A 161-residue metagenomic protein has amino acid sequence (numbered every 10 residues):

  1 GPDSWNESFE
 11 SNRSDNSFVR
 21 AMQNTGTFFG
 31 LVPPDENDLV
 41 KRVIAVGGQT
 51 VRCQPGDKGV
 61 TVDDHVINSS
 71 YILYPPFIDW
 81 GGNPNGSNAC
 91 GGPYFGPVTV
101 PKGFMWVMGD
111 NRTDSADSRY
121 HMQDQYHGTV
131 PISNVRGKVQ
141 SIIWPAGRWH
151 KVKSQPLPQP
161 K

Functional and structural regions predicted by a protein language model:
G1-K161: Soluble "head" domains of membrane/secretory-pathway proteins
